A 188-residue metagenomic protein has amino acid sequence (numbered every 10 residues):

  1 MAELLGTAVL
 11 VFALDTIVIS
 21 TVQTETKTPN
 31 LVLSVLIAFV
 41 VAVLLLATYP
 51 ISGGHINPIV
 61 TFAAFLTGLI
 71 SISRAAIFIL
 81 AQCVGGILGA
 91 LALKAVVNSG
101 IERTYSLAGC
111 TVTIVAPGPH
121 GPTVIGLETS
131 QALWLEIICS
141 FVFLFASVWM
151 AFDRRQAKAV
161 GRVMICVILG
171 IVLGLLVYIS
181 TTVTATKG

Functional and structural regions predicted by a protein language model:
M1-G188: Membrane-interface helix-loop junctions and terminal tails of multi-pass membrane proteins
